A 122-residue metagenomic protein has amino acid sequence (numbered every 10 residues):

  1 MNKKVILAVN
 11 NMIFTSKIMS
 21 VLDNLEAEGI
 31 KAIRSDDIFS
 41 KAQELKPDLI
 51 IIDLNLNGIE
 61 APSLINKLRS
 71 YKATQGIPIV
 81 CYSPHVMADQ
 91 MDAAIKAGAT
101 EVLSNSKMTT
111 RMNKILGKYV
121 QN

Functional and structural regions predicted by a protein language model:
K3-M12: Conserved acidic segment of CheY-like receiver
M12-I30: Two-component/phosphorelay signaling modules centered on CheY-like receiver
I33-L49: Acidic, metal-coordinating helix/loop segments flanking the phosphotransfer/catalytic sites of two-component signaling
I52-L68: Conserved phosphotransfer microenvironments
A73-P78: His-Asp phosphorelay/catalytic-motif detector in bacterial-type signaling
V86-E101: Alpha4 helix (beta4-alpha4-beta5 surface) of REC/receiver domains from two-component response regulators
K107-I115: C-terminal output helix
